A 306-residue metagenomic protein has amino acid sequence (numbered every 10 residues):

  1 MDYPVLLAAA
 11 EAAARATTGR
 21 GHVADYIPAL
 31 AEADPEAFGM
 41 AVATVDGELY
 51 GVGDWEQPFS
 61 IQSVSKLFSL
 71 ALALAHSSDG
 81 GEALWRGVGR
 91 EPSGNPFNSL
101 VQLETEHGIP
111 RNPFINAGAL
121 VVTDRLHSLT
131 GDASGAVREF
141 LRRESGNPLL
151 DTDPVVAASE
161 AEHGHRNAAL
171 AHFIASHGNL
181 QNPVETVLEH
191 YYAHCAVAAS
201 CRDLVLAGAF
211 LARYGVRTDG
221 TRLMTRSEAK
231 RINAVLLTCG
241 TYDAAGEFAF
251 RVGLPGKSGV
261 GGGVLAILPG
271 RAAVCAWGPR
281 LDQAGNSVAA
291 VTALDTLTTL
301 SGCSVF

Functional and structural regions predicted by a protein language model:
M1-G19, A75-H190: Active-site-adjacent helix/loop patches that line small-molecule binding or acyl-intermediate pockets
D2-Y3, A24-D34, S60-L67: Non-catalytic interaction/Regulatory regions outside core domains
R15-V52, G263-A266: A short, well-structured edge-of-sheet supersecondary motif
L30-A33, P110-N112, E162, G253-K257 (+1 more regions): Short Gly/Pro-enriched turn/cap motifs at secondary-structure boundaries
D46-G47, S60-W85, A207, V274: Active-site SXXK
S63-S65, S69, F114-V121, S200-L206 (+3 more regions): Catalytic-loop motifs flanking and including active-site residues across diverse enzymes
G131, A161-G164, A168-R231, D282-S287: Penicillin-binding protein/beta-lactamase superfamily catalytic region
Y214-F306: Structured C-terminal helix/loop/strand segments within mature extracytoplasmic catalytic/sensor domains
